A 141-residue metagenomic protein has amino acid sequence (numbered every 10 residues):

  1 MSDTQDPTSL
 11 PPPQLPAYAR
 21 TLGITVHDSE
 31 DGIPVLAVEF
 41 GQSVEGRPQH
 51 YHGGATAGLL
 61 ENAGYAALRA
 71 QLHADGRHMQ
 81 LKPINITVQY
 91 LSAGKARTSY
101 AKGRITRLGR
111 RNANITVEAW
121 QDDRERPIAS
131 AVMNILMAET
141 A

Functional and structural regions predicted by a protein language model:
M1-R20: Extreme N-terminal tail/first-helix region
D3-T4, G94-K102, T106-A141: HotDog/MaoC-like acyl-thioester-processing domains
R20-L22, G32-P34, R77-I86, R97 (+2 more regions): A generic structural signal for short beta-strands and their flanking turns/coil linkers
T21-Y51: Catalytic strand-loop segment that frames the active site of acyl-thioester-processing enzymes
V38-F40, Y90, M137: Hydrophobic residues in beta-strands and at strand termini
P48-R69, P83: Compact, glycine-rich, soluble single-domain proteins
A67-Y100, I105: Hydrophobic beta-strand-centered segment that forms part of the acyl-chain substrate-binding groove
